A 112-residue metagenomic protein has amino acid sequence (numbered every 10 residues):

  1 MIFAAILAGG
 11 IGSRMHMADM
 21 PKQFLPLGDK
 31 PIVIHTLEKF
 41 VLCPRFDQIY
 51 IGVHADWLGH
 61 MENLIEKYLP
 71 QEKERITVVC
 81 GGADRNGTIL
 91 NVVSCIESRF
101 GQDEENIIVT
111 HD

Functional and structural regions predicted by a protein language model:
M1, G9, E72-R75, I107: Conserved N-terminal glycine/acidic-rich loop preference
I2-D56: N-terminal glycine-rich phosphate-binding loop and ensuing alpha1 helix
I34-E104: Conserved N-terminal catalytic core of the sugar/cofactor nucleotidyltransferase
D103-D112: Short beta-strand-to-loop acidic/aromatic patch adjacent to the donor-nucleotide binding site
